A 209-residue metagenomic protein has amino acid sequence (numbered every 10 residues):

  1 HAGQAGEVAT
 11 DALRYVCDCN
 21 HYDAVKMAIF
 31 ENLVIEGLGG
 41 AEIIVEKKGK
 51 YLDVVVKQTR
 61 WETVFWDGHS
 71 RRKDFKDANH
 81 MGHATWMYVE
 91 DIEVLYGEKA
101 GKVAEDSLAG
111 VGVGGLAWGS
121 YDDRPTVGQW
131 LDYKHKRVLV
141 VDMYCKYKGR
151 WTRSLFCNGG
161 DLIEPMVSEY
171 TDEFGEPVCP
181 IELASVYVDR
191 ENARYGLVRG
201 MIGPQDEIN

Functional and structural regions predicted by a protein language model:
H1-N209: Extended alpha-helical, oligomerization-prone segments that build pores/tubes and scaffolds
